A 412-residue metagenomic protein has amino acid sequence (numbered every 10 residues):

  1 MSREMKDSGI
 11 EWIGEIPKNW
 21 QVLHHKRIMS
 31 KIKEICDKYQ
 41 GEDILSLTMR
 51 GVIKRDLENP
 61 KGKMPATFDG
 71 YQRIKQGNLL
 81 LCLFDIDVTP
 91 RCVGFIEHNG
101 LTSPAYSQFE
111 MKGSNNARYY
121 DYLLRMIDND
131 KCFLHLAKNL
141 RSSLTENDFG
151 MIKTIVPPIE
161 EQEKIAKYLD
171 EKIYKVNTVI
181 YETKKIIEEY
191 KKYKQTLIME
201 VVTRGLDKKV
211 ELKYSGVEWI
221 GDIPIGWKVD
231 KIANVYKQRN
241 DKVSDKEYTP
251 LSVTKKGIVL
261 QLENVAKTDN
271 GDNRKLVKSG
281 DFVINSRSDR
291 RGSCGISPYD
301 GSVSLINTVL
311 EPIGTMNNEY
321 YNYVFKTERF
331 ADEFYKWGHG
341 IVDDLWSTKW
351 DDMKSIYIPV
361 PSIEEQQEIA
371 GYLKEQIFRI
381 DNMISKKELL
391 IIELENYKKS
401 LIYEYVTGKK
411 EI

Functional and structural regions predicted by a protein language model:
M1-I13, K18-N19, P157-E211, V360-I412: Amphipathic alpha-helical coiled-coil/heptad-repeat segments
R3-C36, M151, I159, E163 (+3 more regions): Non-catalytic DNA-recognition/assembly elements of restriction-modification systems
R3-E11, G100-S107, K138-E163, R287 (+2 more regions): A short glycine-rich beta-alpha junction/loop motif
S8-G9, L23-D37, G41-Q76, A233-S279: Sequence-specific dsDNA recognition surfaces
Q40-P60, L79-P104, R118-Y122, K131-H135 (+6 more regions): Short, ligand-facing micro-motifs at secondary-structure edges
M111-N116, P312-N317: Ligand-binding loop in jelly-roll beta-barrel domains
